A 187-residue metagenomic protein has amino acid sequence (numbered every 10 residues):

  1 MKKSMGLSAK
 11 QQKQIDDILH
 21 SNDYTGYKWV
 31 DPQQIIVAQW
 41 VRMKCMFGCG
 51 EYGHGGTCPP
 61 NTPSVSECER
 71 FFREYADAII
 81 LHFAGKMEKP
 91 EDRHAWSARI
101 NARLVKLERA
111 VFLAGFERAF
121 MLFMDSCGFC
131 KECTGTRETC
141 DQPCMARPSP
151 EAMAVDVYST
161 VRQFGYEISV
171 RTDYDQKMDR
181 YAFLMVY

Functional and structural regions predicted by a protein language model:
K2-V30: TRNA-binding/sensing appendages of the translation machinery
T25-V30, Q34-G55, P59-Y187: Catalytic cores of enzyme domains
